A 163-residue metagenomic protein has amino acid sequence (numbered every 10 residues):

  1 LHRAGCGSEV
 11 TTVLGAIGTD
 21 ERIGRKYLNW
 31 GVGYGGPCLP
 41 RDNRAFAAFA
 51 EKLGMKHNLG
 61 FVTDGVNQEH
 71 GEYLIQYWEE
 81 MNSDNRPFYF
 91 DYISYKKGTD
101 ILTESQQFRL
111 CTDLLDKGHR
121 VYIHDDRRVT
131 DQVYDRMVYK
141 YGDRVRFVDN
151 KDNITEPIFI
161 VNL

Functional and structural regions predicted by a protein language model:
L1-L163: Structural/interface elements that position substrates and couple domains in central-metabolism enzymes
